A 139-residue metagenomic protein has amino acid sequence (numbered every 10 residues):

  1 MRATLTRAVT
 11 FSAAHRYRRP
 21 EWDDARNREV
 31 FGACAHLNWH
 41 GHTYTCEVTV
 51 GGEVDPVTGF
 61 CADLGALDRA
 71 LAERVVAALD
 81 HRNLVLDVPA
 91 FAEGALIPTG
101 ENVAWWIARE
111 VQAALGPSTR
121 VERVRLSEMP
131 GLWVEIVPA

Functional and structural regions predicted by a protein language model:
M1-A139: Charge-rich, low-complexity N-terminal segments
